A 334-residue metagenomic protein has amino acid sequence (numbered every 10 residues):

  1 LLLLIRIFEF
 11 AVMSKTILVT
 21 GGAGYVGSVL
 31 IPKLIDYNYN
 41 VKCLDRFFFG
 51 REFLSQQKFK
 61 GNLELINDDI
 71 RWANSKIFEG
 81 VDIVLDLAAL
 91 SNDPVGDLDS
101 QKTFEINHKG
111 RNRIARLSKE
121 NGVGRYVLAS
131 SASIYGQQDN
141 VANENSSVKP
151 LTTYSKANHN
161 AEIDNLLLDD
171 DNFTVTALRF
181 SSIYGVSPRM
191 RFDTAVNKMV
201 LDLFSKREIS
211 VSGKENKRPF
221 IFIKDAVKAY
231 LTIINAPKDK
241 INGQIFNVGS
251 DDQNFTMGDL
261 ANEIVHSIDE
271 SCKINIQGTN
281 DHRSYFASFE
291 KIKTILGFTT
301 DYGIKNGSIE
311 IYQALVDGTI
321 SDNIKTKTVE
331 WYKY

Functional and structural regions predicted by a protein language model:
M13-I83: N-terminal Rossmann/SDR dinucleotide-binding element
I70-I106: NAD(P)H-binding glycine-rich loop region in Rossmannoid oxidoreductase-like domains and their noncatalytic homologs
G96, V175-R189, K198-I221, N242 (+1 more regions): A conserved pocket-lining segment of Rossmann-fold NAD(P)-dependent short-chain dehydrogenase/reductase
K102-R113, V148, K156-A157: Glycine-rich NAD(P)-binding loop of the Rossmann-fold in SDR/ketoreductase-type enzymes
F104, L151-H159, D193-T194, P219-F220: Short-chain dehydrogenase/reductase
N112-T153: Conserved Rossmann-fold NAD(P)-dependent oxidoreductase catalytic core, especially the SDR/UDP-sugar
Q137, L151-T176, F204: Active-site Tyr-X1-5-Lys
R207, V211-Y334: C-terminal substrate-binding subdomain of Rossmann-fold SDR/epimerase-dehydratase oxidoreductases
